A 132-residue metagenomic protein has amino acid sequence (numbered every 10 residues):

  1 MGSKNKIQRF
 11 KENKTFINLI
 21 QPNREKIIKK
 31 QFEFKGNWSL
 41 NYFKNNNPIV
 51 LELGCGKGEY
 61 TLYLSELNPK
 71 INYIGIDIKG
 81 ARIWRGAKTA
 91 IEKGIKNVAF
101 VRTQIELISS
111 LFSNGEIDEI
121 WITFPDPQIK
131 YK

Functional and structural regions predicted by a protein language model:
M1-I49, E59-E66: S-adenosyl-L-methionine
G54-G56: Class I SAM-dependent methyltransferase "Motif I" SAM/SAH-binding loop
I71-I74: Short beta-strand element of Class I
K79: Conserved SAM/SAH-binding beta-strand->alpha-helix loop
R82: Conserved short alpha-helix immediately C-terminal to the canonical SAM/SAH-binding motif I of Rossmann-like
A87-G115: S-adenosyl-L-methionine
I117-K132: Mobile active-site "lid"/loop adjacent to the S-adenosyl-L-methionine
